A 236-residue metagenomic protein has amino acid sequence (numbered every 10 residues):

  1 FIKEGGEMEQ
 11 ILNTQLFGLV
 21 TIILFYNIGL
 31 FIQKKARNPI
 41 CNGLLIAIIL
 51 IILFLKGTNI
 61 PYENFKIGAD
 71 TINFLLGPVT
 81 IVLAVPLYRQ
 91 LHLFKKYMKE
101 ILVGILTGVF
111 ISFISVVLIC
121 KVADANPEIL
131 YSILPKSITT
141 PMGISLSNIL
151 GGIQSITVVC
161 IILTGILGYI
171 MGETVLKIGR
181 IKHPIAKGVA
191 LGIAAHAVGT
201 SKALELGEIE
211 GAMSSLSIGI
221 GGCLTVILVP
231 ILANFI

Functional and structural regions predicted by a protein language model:
F1-E7: Short, Lys/Arg-enriched N-terminal segments with co-localized hydrophobic residues within the first ~10-30 amino acids
E9-I22, Y26-Y88, L93-G104, G108: Helical membrane-embedded segments and adjacent short helical loop/helix-boundary regions of multi-pass membrane
G18-G29, A47, I51, L55 (+15 more regions): Alpha-helical transmembrane segments in multi-pass membrane proteins
K34, K56, K121, N148-I149 (+3 more regions): Transmembrane helix-loop junction
A36-I40, P61-Y62, K66, H92-K95 (+6 more regions): Membrane-interfacial segments
Y88-L130, S145: Membrane-embedded alpha-helical segments and adjacent helix-loop junctions characteristic of multi-pass solute
I129-I156, I162-L163, L167, I178 (+1 more regions): Alpha-helical membrane segments and immediately flanking helix-loop junctions that form or couple to the substrate/ion
L228-I236: Juxtamembrane boundary at the C-terminal end of a transmembrane helix
